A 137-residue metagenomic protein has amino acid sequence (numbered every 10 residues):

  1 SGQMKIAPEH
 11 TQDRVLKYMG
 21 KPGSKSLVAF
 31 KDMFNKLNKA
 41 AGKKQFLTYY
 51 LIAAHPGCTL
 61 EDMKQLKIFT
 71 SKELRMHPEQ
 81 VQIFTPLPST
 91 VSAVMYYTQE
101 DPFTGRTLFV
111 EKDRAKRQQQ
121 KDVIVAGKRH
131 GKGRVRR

Functional and structural regions predicted by a protein language model:
S1-H77, I83: Conserved AdoMet/S-adenosylmethionine-binding subsite of the radical SAM
E61, H77-R137: C-terminal accessory regions of radical SAM enzymes
